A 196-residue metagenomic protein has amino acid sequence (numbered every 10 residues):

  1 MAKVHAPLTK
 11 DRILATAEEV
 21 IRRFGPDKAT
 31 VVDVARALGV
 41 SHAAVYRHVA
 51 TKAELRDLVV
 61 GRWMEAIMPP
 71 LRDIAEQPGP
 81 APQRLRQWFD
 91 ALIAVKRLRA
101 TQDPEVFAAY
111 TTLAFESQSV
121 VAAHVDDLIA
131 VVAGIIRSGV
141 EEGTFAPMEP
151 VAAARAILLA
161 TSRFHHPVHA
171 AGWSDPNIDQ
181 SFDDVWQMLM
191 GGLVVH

Functional and structural regions predicted by a protein language model:
M1-F24, K28-A37, E54-D57, E76: Basic, helix-initiating cap at the start of DNA-binding domains
T16-V20, A91, V95, A160: Short amphipathic alpha-helical elements of helix-turn-helix/winged-helix folds
I21, G25-P26, R47, E142-F145: Helix-turn-helix/winged-helix DNA-binding modules
I21-F24, T30-V31, H42, K52 (+4 more regions): Amphipathic alpha-helical segments enriched in hydrophobic/aromatic and basic residues that form the DNA-contacting
L38-V49: Short hydrophobic/aromatic patch on the recognition helix
K52, V59, W63, I67 (+5 more regions): Hydrophobic/aromatic residues within well-ordered alpha-helical segments
L58, R72-T101, A154-I157: Hydrophobic alpha-helical connector segments
A100-T111, Q118, A122, I129 (+2 more regions): Hydrophobic/aromatic-rich alpha-helical bundle segments in the mid-to-C-terminal region
